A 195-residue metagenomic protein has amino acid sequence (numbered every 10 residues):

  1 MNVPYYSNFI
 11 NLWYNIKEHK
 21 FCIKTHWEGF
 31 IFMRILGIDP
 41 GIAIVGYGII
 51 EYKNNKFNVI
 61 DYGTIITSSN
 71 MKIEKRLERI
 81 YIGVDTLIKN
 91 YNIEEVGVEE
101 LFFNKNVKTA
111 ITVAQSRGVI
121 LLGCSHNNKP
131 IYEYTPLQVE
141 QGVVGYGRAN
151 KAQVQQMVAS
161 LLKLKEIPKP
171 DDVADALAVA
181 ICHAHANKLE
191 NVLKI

Functional and structural regions predicted by a protein language model:
N2-I195: Phosphate- and other anionic-substrate recognition elements at nucleic-acid/protein interfaces
